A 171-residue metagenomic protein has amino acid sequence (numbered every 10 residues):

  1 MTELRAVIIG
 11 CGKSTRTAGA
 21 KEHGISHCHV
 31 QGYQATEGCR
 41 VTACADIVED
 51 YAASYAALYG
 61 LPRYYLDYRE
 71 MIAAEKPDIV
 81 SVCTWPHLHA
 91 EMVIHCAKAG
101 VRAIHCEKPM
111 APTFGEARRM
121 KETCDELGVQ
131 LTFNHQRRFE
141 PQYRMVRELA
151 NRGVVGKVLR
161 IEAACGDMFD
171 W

Functional and structural regions predicted by a protein language model:
M1-Y59: N-terminal Rossmann-like dinucleotide-binding module
S14, P86-H87, R137: Short glycine-rich anion-binding loops that position phosphate/pyrophosphate groups of nucleotides and phosphorylated
R16-T17, A90, F114, W171: Glycine/Thr-rich phosphate-binding loops of Rossmann-like dinucleotide-binding domains
C28, G32, S54, E70 (+6 more regions): Alpha-helical elements of Rossmann-like donor-binding domains used by nucleotide-donor carbohydrate transfer enzymes
C39-V41, V101, V158: Core-facing hydrophobic residues within beta-strands of well-ordered domains
D50, Y59-T123: Beta-loop-alpha module in the N-terminal Rossmann-like domain of NAD(P)-dependent dehydrogenases, especially those
I79, H105, M110-W171: A contiguous active-site-proximal alpha/beta segment in oxidoreductase catalytic domains
